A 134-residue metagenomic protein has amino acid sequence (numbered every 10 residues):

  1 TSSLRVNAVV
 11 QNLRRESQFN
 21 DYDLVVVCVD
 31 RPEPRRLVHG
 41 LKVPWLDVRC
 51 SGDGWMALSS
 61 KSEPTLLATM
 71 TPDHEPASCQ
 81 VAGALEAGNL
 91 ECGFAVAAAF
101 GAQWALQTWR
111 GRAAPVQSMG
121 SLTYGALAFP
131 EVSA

Functional and structural regions predicted by a protein language model:
T1-E16: S-adenosyl-L-methionine
S17-L24, C28-A134: Glycine-rich phosphate/adenylate-binding loop
